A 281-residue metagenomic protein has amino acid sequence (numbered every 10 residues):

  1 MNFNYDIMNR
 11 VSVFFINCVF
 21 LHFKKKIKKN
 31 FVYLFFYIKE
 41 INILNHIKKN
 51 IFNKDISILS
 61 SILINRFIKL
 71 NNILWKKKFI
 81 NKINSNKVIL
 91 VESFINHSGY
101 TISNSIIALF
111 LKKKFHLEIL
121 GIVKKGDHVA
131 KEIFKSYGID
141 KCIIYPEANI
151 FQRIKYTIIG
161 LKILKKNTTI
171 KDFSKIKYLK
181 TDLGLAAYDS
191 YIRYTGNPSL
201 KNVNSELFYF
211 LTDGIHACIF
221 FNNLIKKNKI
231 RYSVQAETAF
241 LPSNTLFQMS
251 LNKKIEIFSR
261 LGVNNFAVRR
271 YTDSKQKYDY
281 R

Functional and structural regions predicted by a protein language model:
N2-V88, E92, K114, E118-C218 (+1 more regions): Conserved N-terminal ligand/cofactor-binding loop architecture of enzyme catalytic domains
N86-V91, I225-A239: Short N-terminal targeting/anchoring amphipathic segment
S93-S103, Q235: A short, glycine/small-residue-rich beta-strand->loop->alpha-helix junction that serves as a flexible
G99-T101, H128-A130, P242-N244: Short, well-ordered alpha-helical microsegments
N104-L111: Short amphipathic alpha-helix
K112-K113, L251: Anion (oxyanion) recognition and catalysis
G196-N228, F240-R260: Internal alpha/beta domain cores that form substrate/cofactor-binding pockets in large enzymes and binding proteins
V234-T238, P242, M249-R281: Beta-rich, aromatic/charged-enriched effector core domains that present basic-aromatic interfaces for binding
